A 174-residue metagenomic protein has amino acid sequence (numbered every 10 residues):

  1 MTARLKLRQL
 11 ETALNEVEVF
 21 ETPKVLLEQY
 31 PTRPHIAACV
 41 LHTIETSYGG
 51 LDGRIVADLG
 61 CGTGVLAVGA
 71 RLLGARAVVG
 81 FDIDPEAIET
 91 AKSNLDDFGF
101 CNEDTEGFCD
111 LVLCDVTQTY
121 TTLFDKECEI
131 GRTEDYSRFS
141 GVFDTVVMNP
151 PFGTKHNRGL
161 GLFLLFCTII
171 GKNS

Functional and structural regions predicted by a protein language model:
M1-A57, V68, L72: S-adenosyl-L-methionine
G60: Conserved glycine-centered beta->alpha loop in an early N-terminal alpha/beta scaffold
T63: Conserved SAM/SAH-binding loop
A77-D82: Conserved SAM-binding motif I beta-strand of class I
E86-A87: Conserved short alpha-helix immediately C-terminal to the canonical SAM/SAH-binding motif I of Rossmann-like
T90-G141: S-adenosyl-L-methionine
D144-N157: A short SAM/SAH-binding and catalytic strip from SAM-dependent methyltransferases
L162-N173: A short glycine-rich, Lys/Arg-flanked "PGG" loop and its adjoining helix->strand segment in the class I
